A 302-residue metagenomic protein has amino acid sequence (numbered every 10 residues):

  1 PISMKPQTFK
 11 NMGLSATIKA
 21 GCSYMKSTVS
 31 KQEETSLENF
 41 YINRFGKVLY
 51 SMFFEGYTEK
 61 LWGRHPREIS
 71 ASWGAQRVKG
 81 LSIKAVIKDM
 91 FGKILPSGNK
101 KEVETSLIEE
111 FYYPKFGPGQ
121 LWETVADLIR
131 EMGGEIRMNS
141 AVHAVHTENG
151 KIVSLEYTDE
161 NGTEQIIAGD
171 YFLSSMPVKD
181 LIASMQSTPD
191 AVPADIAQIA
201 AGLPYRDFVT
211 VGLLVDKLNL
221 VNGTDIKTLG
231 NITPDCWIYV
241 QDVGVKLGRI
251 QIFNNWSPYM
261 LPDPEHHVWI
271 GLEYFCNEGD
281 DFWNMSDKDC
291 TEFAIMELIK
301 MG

Functional and structural regions predicted by a protein language model:
P1-K19, S23-Y24: N-terminal glycine-rich phosphate/pyrophosphate-binding loop and immediately adjacent elements
I2, Q7, N43, K47 (+9 more regions): Flexible, active-site-adjacent loop/turn segments at secondary-structure boundaries
T8-N11, K31, V48, K115 (+4 more regions): A generic helix-loop boundary/linker signal
G13, S36, S82, V86-D89 (+4 more regions): Alpha-helix capping and helix-coil boundary motifs
A16-E148, V153, D159-E160, A168: Active-site/ligand-binding neighborhood in enzyme catalytic cores
M132, M301-G302: Residues at alpha-helix termini
S140-M301: Mid-domain catalytic core of redox enzymes that form a hydrophobic substrate pocket/lid adjacent to a catalytic redox
